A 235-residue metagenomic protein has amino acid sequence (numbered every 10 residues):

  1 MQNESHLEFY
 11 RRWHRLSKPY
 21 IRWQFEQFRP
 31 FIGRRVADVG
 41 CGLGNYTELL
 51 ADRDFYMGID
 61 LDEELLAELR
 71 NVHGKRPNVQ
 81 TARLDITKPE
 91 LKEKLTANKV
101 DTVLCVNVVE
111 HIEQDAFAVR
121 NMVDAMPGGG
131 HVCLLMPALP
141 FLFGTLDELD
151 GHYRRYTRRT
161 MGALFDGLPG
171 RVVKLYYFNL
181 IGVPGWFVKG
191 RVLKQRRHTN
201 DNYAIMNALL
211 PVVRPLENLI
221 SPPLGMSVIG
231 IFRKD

Functional and structural regions predicted by a protein language model:
M1-N98, T102-V106, A116-V119, P223-V228: Conserved N-terminal segment of class I S-adenosyl-L-methionine
R15, T81, G182-D235: A C-terminal cap/extension of S-adenosyl-L-methionine-dependent methyltransferases that defines the acceptor-substrate
L65, E90, P140-L142, I181: Feature marks short, surface-exposed loop/turn motifs that line or immediately flank catalytic pockets and channel
N107-H111: A short His-aromatic
A116-H131: A short glycine-rich, Lys/Arg-flanked "PGG" loop and its adjoining helix->strand segment in the class I
V132-R154, R158-A163: Short, glycine-/aromatic-enriched active-site segment of Class I SAM-dependent methyltransferases
G170-L180: Conserved S-adenosyl-L-methionine
